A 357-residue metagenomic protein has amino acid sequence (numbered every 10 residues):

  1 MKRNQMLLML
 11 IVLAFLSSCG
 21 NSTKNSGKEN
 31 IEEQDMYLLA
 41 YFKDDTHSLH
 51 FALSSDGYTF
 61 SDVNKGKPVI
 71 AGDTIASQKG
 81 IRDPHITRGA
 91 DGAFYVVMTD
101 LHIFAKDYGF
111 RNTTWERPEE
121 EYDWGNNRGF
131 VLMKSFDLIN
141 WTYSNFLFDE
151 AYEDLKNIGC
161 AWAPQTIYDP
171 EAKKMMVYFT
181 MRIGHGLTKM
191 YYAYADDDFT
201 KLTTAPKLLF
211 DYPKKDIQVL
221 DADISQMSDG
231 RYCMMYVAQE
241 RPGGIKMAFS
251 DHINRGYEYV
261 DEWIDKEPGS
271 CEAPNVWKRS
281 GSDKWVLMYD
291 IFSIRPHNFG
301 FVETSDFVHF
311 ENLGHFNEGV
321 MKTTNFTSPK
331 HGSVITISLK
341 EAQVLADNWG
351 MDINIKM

Functional and structural regions predicted by a protein language model:
M1-L7: Bacterial N-terminal signal peptides that target proteins for export
L10-L13: Small-residue packing motifs within transmembrane alpha-helices
F15-S18: C-terminal motif of bacterial Sec signal peptides marking the signal peptidase cleavage site
T23-G159, I167-G269, R279-K284, Y289-M357: Beta-rich carbohydrate-recognition and catalytic domains
P164: Polysaccharide-binding and catalytic clefts of secreted carbohydrate-active enzymes
